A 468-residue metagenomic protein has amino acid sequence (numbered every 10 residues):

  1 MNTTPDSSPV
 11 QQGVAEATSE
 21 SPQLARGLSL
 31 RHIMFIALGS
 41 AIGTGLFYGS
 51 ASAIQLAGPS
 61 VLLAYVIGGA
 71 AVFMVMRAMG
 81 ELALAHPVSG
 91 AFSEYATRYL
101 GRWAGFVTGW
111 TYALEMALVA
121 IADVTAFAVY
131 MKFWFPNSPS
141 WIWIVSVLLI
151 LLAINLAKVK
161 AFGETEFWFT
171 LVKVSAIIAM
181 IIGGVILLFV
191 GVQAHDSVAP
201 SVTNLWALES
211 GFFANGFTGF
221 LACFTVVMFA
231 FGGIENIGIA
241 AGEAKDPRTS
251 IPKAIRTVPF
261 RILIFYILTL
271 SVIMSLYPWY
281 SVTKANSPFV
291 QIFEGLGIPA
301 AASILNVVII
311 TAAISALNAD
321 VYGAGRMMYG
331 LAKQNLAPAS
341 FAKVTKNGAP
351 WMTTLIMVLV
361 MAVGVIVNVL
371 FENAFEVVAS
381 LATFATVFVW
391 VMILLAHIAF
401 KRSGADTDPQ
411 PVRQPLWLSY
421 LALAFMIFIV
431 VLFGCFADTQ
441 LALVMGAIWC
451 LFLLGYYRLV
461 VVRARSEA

Functional and structural regions predicted by a protein language model:
M1-G49, Q55-S60, F73-R77, S89 (+3 more regions): Membrane-interface "cap" regions at the ends of multi-pass membrane proteins
T3-A17, E94-R98, W103, D123-V145 (+6 more regions): Helix-loop-helix connectors at the membrane interface of multi-pass transporters/channels
S19-L24, V61-L62, F135, P139 (+1 more regions): Helix-loop-helix junctions that connect adjacent transmembrane segments in multi-pass membrane transporters
A25, Y48-W143, V258-L268, A442-L454: Extracellular loop-to-transmembrane helix junctions
V88, T111-T125, V226, F231-A244 (+3 more regions): Membrane-helix boundary/coupling elements in multi-pass transport proteins
E94-A96, G101, F133, W206 (+3 more regions): TM-loop-TM module centered on a large, flexible mid-protein loop between adjacent transmembrane helices in multi-pass
A128, W141-P200, F231-G232, I255-P259 (+3 more regions): Membrane-interface loop-to-helix entry segments
W168-F169, S340-W351, V387-L441, S466-A468: C-terminal membrane-solvent junction of multi-pass transporters and transport-like membrane proteins
